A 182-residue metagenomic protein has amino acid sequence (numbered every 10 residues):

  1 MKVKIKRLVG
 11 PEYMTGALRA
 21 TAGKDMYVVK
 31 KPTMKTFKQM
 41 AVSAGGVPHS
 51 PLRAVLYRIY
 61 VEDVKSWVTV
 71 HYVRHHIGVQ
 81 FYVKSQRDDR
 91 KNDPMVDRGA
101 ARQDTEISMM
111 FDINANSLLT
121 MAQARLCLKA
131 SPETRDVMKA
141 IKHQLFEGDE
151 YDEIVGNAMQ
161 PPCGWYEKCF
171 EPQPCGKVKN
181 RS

Functional and structural regions predicted by a protein language model:
M1-S182: Family-specific signature for flavin-dependent thymidylate synthase
